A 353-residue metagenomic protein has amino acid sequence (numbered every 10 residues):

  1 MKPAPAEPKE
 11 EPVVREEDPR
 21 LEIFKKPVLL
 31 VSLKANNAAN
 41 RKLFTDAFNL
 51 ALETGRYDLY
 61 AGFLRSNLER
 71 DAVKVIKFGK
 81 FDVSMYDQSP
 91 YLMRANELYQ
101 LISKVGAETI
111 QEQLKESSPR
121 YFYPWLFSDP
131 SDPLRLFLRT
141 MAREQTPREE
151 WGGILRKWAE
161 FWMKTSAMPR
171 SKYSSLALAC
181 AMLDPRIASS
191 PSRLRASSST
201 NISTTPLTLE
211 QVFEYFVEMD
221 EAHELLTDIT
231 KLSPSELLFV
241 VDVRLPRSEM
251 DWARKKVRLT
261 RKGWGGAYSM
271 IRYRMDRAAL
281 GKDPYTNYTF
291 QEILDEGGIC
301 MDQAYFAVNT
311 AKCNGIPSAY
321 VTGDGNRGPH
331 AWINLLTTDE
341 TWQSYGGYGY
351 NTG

Functional and structural regions predicted by a protein language model:
P5-T54, M250, V257-M275, D283-T286 (+2 more regions): Helix-boundary/low-complexity linker signature
E10-L183: Non-catalytic protein-protein interaction scaffold segments in large eukaryotic complex-forming proteins
R20, N36-N37, F44, Y123 (+5 more regions): Histidine (H) residue identity feature
P27, A47, Y60-S66, R94 (+8 more regions): Generic signature of intrinsically disordered, low-complexity segments enriched in small/polar residues
E108-Q113, S117-L294, A304: Secondary-structure boundary elements
K282-F290, M301-G353: Hydrophobic/aromatic-rich core segments of domains that either
